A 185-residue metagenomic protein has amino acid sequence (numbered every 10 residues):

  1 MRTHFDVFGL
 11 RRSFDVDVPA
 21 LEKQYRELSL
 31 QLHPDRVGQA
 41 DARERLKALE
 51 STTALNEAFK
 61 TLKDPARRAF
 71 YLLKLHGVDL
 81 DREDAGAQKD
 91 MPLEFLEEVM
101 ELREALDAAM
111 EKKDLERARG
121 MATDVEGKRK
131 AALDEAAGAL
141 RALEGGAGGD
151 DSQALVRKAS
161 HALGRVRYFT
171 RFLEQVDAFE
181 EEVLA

Functional and structural regions predicted by a protein language model:
M1-A185: C-terminal accessory/regulatory regions appended to core domains
